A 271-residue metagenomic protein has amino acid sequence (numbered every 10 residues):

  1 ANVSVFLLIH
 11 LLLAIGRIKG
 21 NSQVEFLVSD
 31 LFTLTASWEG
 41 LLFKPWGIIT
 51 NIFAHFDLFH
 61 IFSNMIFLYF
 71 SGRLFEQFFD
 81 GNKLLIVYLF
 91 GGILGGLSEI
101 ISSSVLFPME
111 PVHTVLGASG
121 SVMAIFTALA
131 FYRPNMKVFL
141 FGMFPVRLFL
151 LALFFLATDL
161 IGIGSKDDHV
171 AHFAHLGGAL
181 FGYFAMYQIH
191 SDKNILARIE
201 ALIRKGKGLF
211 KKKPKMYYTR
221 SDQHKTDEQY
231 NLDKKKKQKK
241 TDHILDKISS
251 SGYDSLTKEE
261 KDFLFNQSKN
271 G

Functional and structural regions predicted by a protein language model:
A1-Q229, D233-K240, I244: A detector for small-residue-rich transmembrane helices and their helix-helix packing motifs
K235-G271: Terminal membrane-proximal soluble interaction domains of membrane-associated proteins
